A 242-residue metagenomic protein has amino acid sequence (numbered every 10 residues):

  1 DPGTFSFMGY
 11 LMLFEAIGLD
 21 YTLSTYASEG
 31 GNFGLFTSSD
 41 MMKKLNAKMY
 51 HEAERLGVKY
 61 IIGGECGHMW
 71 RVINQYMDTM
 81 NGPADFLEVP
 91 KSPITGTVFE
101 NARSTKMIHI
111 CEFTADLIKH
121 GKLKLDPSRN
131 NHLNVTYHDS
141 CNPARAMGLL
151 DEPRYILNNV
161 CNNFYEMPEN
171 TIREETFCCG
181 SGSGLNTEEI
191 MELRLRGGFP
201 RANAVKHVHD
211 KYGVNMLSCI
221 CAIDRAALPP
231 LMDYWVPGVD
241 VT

Functional and structural regions predicted by a protein language model:
D1-T242: Iron-sulfur cluster-binding electron-transfer modules in prokaryotic oxidoreductases
